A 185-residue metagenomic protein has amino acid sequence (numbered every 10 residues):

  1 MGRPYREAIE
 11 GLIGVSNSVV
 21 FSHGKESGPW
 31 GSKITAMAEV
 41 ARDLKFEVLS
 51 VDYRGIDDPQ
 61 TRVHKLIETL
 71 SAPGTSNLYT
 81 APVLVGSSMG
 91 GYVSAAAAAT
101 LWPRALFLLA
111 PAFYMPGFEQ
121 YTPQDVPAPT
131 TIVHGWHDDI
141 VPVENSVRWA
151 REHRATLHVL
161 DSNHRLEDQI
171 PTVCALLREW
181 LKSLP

Functional and structural regions predicted by a protein language model:
P4-A81, Y92-A97: Serine-hydrolase catalytic machinery in alpha/beta-hydrolase-like enzymes
F21-K25, V85, L109, V133: Short hydrophobic segments within beta-strands
G24, Y53-R54, F107-P116, S162: Active-site nucleophile loop of the alpha/beta-hydrolase fold
W30, D139-N145: Conserved alpha/beta-hydrolase "acid-adjacent" motif
T35, E167-K182: Post-His helix in hydrolase/transferase enzymes
L49, R151-D168: Catalytic histidine neighborhood in serine/cysteine hydrolases with alpha/beta-hydrolase-type architecture
L70-G74, L78-V126: Primarily recognizes the serine-hydrolase "nucleophile elbow" in alpha/beta-hydrolase and SGNH/GDSL folds
V126-P127, I132-H134, D138: Short beta-strand/loop motif that positions the catalytic acidic residue of the alpha/beta-hydrolase fold
